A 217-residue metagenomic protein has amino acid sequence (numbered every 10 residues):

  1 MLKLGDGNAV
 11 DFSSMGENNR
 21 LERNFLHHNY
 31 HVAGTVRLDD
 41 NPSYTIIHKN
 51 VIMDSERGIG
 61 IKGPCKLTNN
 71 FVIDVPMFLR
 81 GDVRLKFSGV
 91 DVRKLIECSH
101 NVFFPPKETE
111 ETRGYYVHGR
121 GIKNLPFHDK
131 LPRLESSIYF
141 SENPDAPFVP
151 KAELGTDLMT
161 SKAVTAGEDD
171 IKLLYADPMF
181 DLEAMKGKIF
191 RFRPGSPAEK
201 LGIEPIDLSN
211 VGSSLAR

Functional and structural regions predicted by a protein language model:
M1, G16-Y30, R37, S43-E56 (+4 more regions): Right-handed parallel beta-helix
M1-N8, Y30-R37, D54-G63, V75-L85 (+2 more regions): Short glycine/acidic-rich loop motifs that flank beta-strands on beta-rich extracellular proteins
L4-G7, M15-L21, F127, I206: Beta-strand/loop edge motif enriched in small/polar residues
N8, F12-S14, D39-D40: Short, solvent-exposed turn/loop segments enriched in Gly/Ser/Thr/Pro and often Arg
A9, R20, G58, D177-M179 (+1 more regions): Generic structural signal for residues positioned in beta-strands
M15-G16, V32-V36, E56-L67, M77 (+2 more regions): Generic structural signal for short, solvent-exposed loop/turn connectors between secondary structure elements
D91-R217: Acidic, glycine- and Ser/Thr-rich low-complexity intrinsically disordered tracts in extracellular/secreted proteins
